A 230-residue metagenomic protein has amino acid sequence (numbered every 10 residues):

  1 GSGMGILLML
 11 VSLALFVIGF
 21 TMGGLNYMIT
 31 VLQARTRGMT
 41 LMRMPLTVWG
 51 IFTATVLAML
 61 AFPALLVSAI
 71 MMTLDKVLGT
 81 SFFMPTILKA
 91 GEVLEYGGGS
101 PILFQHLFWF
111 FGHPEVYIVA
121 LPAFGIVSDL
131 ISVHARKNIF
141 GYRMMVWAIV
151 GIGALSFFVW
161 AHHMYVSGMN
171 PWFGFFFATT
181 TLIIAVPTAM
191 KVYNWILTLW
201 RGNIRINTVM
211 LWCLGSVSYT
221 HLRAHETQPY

Functional and structural regions predicted by a protein language model:
G1-G3, T21-G50, S68-I102, H106 (+3 more regions): Membrane-interfacial helix termini and the short, flexible loops that connect transmembrane helices in multi-pass
G1-M22, A58, L66: Active-site cavity-forming subdomains of large catalytic enzyme subunits
G1-V11, P101-E115, F177, T181: Short aromatic-rich membrane-water interface segments that cap or initiate transmembrane helices in multi-pass membrane
S12, F16, G50, A54-L57 (+4 more regions): Hydrophobic alpha-helical transmembrane segments of polytopic
T53-A69, Y219: Hydrophobic alpha-helical membrane-insertion segments
V116-F124, A189: Hydrophobic alpha-helical transmembrane segments
G151, F157-H162, W172-K191: Acidic, glycine-rich loop-and-beta core segments that form the ion-binding/anion-interacting portion of active sites
T220-P229: Conserved small/polar residues in nucleotide/adenosyl-binding loops
